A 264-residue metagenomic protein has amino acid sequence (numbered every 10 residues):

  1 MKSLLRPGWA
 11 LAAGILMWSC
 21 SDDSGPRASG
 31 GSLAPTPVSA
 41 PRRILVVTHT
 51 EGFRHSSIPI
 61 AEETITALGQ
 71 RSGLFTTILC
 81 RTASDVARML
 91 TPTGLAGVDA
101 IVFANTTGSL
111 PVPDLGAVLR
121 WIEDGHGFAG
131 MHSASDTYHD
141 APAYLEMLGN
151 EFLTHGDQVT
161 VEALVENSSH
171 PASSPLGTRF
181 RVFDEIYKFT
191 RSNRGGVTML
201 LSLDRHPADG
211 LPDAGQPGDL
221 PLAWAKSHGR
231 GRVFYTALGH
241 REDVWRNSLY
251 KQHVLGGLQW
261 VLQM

Functional and structural regions predicted by a protein language model:
M1-W9: Bacterial N-terminal signal peptides that target proteins for export
M17-S19: C-terminal motif of bacterial Sec signal peptides marking the signal peptidase cleavage site
S21-A28: Bacterial lipoprotein signal-peptidase II cleavage site
A28-P41, S56-P59, E63-S72, R81-T82 (+3 more regions): Extracellular ligand-binding/catalytic regions of CAZymes and related secreted enzymes and adhesion modules
G30, A34-P35, R43-V47, G52-T137: Helical hinge/lid and interdomain linker segments adjacent to catalytic or ligand-binding clefts that mediate domain
E51-G52, G108, S135-T137, D204-P207 (+2 more regions): Short, solvent-exposed loop/turn segments at secondary-structure junctions
G97, N150, H155-G229: Catalytic beta-strand/loop cores that center a nucleophilic Ser/Cys/Thr and support acyl-enzyme chemistry
F103, T107-T178: A glycine-rich, often tryptophan-bearing local segment used as a flexible ligand/cofactor-contacting loop or short
